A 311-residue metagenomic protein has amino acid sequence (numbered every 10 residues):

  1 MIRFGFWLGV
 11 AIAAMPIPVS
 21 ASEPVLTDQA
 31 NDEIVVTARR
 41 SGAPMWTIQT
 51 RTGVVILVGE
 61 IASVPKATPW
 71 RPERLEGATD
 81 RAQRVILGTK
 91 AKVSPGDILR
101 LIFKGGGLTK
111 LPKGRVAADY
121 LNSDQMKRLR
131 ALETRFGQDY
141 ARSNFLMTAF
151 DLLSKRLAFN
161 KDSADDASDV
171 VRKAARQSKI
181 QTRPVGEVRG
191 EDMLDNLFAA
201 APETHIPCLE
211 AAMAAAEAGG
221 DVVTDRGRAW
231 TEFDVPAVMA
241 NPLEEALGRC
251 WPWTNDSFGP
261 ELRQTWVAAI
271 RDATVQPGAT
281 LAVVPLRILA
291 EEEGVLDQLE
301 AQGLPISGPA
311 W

Functional and structural regions predicted by a protein language model:
M1-W7: Bacterial N-terminal signal peptides that target proteins for export
G5, P72, R263-V267: Short, well-ordered alpha-helical scaffold segments within catalytic/effector domains
P16-P18: N-terminal signal peptide c-region/cleavage motif recognized by signal peptidases
E23-A38, G42-T254, F258: Structured, acidic catalytic/metal-binding patches in enzyme active sites
P252-W311: A cross-kingdom marker for long, charged
